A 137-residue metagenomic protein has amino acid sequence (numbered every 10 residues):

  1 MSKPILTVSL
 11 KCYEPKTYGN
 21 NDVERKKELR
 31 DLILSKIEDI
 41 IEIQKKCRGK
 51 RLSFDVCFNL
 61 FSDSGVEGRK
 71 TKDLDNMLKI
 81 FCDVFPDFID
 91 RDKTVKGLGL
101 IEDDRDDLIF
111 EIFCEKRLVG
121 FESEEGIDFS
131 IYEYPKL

Functional and structural regions predicted by a protein language model:
M1-L137: Acidic, proline/glycine-enriched N-terminal capping motif
